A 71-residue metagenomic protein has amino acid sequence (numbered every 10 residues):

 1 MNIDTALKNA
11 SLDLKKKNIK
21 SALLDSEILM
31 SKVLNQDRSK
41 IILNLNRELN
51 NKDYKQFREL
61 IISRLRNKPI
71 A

Functional and structural regions predicted by a protein language model:
M1-S21: Non-catalytic nucleic-acid substrate-recognition regions in nucleic-acid-modifying enzymes
K8, E27-I28, K55: Active-site-proximal helix/loop capping residues that flank conserved catalytic or ligand/cofactor
S31-A71: Conserved AdoMet
